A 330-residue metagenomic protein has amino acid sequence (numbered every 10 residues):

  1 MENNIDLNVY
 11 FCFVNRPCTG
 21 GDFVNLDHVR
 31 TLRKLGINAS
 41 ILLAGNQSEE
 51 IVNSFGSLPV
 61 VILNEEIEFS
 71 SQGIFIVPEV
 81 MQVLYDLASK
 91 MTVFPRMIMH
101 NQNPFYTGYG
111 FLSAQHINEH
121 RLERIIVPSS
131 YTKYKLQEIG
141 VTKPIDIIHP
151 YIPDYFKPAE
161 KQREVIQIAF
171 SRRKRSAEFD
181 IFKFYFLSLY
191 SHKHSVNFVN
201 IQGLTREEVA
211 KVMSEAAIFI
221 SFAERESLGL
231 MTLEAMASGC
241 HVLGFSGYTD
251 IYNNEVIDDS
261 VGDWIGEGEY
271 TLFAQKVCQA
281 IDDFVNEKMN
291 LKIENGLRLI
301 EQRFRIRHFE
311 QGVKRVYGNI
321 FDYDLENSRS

Functional and structural regions predicted by a protein language model:
M1-I74, A210, L230, L243 (+4 more regions): N-terminal pre-catalytic "stem/leader" segment of glycosyltransferase-like enzymes
Y10, N46-L122: Extended catalytic core of nucleotide-activated donor transferases of GT-like folds
V24, Y134-I139, P144-V209: Conserved catalytic-core segment of nucleotide-activated headgroup transferases in glycan assembly
S214-A216, E234-C240, F245, I265: Conserved donor-binding/catalytic loop of nucleotide-activated donor transferases
E224: Aromatic "clamp/platform" in nucleotide-sugar-dependent glycosyltransferases that forms part of the donor/acceptor
Y252-A280, N286-L291, R307: Change "using UDP/GDP/dTDP sugars" to "using nucleotide sugars
V285-R329: A charged, aromatic-enriched C-terminal amphipathic alpha-helix characteristic of glycosyltransferases across folds
